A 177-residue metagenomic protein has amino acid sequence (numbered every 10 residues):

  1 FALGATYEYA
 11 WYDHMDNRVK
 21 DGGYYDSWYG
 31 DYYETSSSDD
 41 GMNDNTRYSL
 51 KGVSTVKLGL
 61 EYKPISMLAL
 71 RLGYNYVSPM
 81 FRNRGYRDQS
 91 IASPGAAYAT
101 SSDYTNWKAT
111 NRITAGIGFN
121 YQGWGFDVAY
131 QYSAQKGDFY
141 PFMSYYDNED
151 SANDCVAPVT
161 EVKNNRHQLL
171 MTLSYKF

Functional and structural regions predicted by a protein language model:
F1-F177: Outer-membrane beta-barrel porins/channels
